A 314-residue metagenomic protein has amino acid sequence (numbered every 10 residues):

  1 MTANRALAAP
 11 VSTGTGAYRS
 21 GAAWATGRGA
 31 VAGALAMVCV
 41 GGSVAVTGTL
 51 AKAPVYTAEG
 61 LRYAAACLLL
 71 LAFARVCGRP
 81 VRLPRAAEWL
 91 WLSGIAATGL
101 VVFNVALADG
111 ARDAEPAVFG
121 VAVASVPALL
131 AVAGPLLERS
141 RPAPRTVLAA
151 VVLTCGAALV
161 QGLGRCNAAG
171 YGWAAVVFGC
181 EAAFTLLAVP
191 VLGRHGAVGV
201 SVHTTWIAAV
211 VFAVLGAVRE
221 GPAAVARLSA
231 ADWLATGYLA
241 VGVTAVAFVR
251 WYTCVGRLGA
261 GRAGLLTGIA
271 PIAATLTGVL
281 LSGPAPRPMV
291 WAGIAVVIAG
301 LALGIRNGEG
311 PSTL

Functional and structural regions predicted by a protein language model:
M1-L61, A66, V105, D109 (+5 more regions): Glycine-/small-residue-enriched transmembrane alpha-helix faces in small-molecule transporters and effluxers
T2-R19, Y63, E220, D232-L234 (+1 more regions): C-terminal-most transmembrane helix of multi-pass membrane proteins
A30-G33, R85-I95, R141-L153, Y171-A175 (+2 more regions): Cytoplasmic-side transmembrane-helix entry/capping segments in multi-pass membrane proteins
G33, M37, L61, V118-V126 (+2 more regions): Helix-helix packing/entry segments at the starts of transmembrane helices
V38, L70, S93, S125 (+5 more regions): Hydrophobic transmembrane alpha-helices of multi-pass small-molecule transport proteins
C39-V44, L71-V123, A157-V160, A240-L258: Specific transmembrane alpha-helical segments of multi-pass solute transporters/efflux pumps, especially DMT/EamA
G42-G48, A53, A66-P84, V105 (+4 more regions): Membrane-interface helix-cap regions at the ends of transmembrane helices in multi-pass membrane proteins
T57-L68, G99-L100, N104-R141, T146 (+2 more regions): Specific alpha-helical transmembrane segments that line the substrate/conduction pathway and gating interfaces
